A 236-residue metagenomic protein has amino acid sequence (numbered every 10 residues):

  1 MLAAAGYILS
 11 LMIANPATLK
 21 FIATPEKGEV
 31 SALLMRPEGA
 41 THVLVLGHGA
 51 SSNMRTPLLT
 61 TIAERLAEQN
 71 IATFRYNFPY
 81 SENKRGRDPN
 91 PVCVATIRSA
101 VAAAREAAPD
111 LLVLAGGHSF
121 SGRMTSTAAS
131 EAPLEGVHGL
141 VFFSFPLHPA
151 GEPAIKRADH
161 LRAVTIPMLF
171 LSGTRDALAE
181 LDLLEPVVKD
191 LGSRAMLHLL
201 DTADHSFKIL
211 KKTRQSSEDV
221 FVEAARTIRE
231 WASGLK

Functional and structural regions predicted by a protein language model:
L19-L112, F207-V220: Serine-hydrolase catalytic machinery in alpha/beta-hydrolase-like enzymes
L46-G49, S144, S172: The conserved beta1-alpha1 loop
L59, R157, E180-V188: Short alpha-helix in the alpha/beta-hydrolase fold that links the catalytic acid
I97-A163: Primarily recognizes the serine-hydrolase "nucleophile elbow" in alpha/beta-hydrolase and SGNH/GDSL folds
V164, F170-S172: Short beta-strand/loop motif that positions the catalytic acidic residue of the alpha/beta-hydrolase fold
R175-L178: Acidic catalytic loop of the alpha/beta-hydrolase fold
L191-K208: Catalytic histidine neighborhood in serine/cysteine hydrolases with alpha/beta-hydrolase-type architecture
R214-K236: Catalytic active-site module of serine/aspartate enzymes centered on a nucleophile-bearing elbow/loop
